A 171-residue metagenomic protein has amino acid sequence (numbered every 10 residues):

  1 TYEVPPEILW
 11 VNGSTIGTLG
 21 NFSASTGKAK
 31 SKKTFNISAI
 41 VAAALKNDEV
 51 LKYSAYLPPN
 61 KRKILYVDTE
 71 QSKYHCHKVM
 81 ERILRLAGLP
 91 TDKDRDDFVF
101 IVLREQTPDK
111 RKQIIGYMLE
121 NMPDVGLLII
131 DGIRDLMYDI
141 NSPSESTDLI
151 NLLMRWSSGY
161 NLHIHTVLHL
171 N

Functional and structural regions predicted by a protein language model:
T1-I83, T166: The Walker A/P-loop phosphate-binding site
I8, T34, S38, K112-G116 (+1 more regions): Short, well-ordered alpha-helical scaffold segments within catalytic/effector domains
A24, L127-D131, H165: Structural motif
K46, L119-E120, S158: Residue-level signal for alpha-helix termini/capping positions
P58-S144, D148: Conserved inter-motif catalytic segment of the P-loop NTP-binding fold
R134, L170-N171: Active-site-proximal loop/turn and secondary-structure-junction residues that shape catalytic pockets, frequently
T147-L170: Substrate-engagement module of ASCE P-loop NTPases
